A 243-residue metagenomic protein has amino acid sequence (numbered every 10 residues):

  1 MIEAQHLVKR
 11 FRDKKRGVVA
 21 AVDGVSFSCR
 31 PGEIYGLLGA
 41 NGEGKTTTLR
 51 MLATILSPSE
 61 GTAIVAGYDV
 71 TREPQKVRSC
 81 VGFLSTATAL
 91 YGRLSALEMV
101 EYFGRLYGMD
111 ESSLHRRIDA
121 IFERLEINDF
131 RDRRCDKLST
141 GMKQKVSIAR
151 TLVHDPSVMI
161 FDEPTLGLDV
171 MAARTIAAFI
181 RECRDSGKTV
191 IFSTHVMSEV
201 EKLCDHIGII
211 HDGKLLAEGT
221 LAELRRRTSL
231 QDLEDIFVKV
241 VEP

Functional and structural regions predicted by a protein language model:
M1-A4, K9-G24, P31, P74: A short, flexible loop at the N-terminus of ABC-type nucleotide-binding domains that lies
E101, R105, S112-F130: Conserved ABC ATPase "signature" region
R134-L138: Conserved ABC ATPase signature
D155: Conserved catalytic motifs of ABC-family nucleotide-binding domains
M159-E163: Catalytic Walker B motif of ABC-type/P-loop ATPase nucleotide-binding domains
E218-G219: ABC ATPase "signature
